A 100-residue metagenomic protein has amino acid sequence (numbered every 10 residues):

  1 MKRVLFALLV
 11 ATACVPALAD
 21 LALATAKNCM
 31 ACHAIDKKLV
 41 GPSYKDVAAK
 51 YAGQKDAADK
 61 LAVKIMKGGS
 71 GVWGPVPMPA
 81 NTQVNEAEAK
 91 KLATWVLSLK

Functional and structural regions predicted by a protein language model:
M1-L18: Classic N-terminal secretory signal peptides
L18-I35: Sequence/structural segment immediately N-terminal to covalent heme-attachment motifs in c-type and related
A22, V96-K100: Short hydrophobic/aromatic patches at helix-to-coil boundaries
A31, V40-Y51, K64-A93: Axial heme c-ligation environment in periplasmic c-type cytochrome domains
D36, K55, G68-V72, L99-K100: A general structural signal marking secondary-structure boundaries and capping sites
K50-K60: Short microdomains enriched in Cys/His and/or Lys/Arg
